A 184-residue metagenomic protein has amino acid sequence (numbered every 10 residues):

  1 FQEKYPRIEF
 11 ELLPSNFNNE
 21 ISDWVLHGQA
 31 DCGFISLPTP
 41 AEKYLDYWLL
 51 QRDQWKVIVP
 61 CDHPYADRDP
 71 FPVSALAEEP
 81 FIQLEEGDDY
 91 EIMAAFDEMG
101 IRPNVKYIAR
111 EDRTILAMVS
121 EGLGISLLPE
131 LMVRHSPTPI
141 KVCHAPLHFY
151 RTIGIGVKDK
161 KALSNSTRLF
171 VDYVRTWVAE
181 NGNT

Functional and structural regions predicted by a protein language model:
F1-P40, A109: Central regulatory/effector-binding core of bacterial HTH transcription factors
F1-R7, S74-A75, D89-N104: Ligand-binding cleft/hinge of the Venus flytrap
Y5, E42-Q54, R113-K160: Beta-alpha-beta core module
N16-F17, P72, R110-E111, P129: Short loop/turn segments at beta->alpha junctions
N18-A30, D97-M99, D112-L123: Short helices/loops that flank or line small-molecule/ion binding pockets
E42-F81, N165: Flexible hinge/capping segments at coil-to-helix
Y65, E79-M99, L163-R168, N181-G182: Secondary-structure junction motif
S74, T152, G156-T184: Extended ligand-binding regions for polar small-molecule ligands
